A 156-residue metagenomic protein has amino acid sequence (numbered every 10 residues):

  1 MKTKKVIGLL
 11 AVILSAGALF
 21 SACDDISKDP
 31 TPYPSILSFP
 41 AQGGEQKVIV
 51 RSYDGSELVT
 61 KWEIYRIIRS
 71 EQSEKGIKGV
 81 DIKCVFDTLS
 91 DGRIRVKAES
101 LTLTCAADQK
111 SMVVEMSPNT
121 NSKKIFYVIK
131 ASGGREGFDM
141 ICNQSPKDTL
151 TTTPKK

Functional and structural regions predicted by a protein language model:
M1-L9: Bacterial N-terminal signal peptides that target proteins for export
A18-A22: C-terminal motif of bacterial Sec signal peptides marking the signal peptidase cleavage site
D24-S27: Bacterial signal peptide processing site
P32-S52: Post-signal peptide N-terminal segment of mature Sec-exported envelope proteins
Y53-V113: Surface-exposed binding patches on compact interaction domains or structured appendages
S111-S122: Short, solvent-exposed, Trp/other aromatic-anchored flexible loops in extracytoplasmic proteins
N121-R135: A short beta-strand micro-motif common to beta-rich folds, especially ectodomain repeats
R135-K156: C-terminal edge beta-strand
